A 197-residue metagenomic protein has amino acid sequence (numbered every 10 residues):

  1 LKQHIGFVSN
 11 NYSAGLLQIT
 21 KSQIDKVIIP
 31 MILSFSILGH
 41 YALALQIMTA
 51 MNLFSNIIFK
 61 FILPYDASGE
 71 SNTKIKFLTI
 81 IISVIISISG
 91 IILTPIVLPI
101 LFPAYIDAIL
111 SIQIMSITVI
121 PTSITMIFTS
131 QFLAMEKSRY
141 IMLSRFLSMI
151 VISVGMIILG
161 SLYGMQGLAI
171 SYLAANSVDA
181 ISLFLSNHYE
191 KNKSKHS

Functional and structural regions predicted by a protein language model:
L1-S22, F61, Y65, G69-E70 (+1 more regions): Interhelical loop/hinge segments that connect adjacent transmembrane helices in multipass membrane
Q3-F7, N11, V27-T49, I106-I109 (+1 more regions): Interfacial/gating helices of multi-pass transporter permease domains
I5, A67-I85, S89-I92, I109-I112: Interfacial transmembrane-helix starts/ends
F7, A14-L17, N72-I80, I112 (+2 more regions): Alpha-helical transmembrane segments of multi-pass membrane transporters/permeases
Q18, Y41-K60, I86, M115-T122: Transmembrane helix-bundle signature of multi-pass secondary active exporters and lipid flippases
S36-L38, T94-L98, I109, E136-R139 (+1 more regions): Membrane-interface helix-loop junctions in multi-pass transport and translocation proteins
M48-E70, Q131-A134: Helix-loop junctions and terminal segments of transmembrane helices in multi-pass membrane transport/translocation
I92-M126, Q166: Interfacial segments at transmembrane-helix termini and the short loops linking adjacent helices
